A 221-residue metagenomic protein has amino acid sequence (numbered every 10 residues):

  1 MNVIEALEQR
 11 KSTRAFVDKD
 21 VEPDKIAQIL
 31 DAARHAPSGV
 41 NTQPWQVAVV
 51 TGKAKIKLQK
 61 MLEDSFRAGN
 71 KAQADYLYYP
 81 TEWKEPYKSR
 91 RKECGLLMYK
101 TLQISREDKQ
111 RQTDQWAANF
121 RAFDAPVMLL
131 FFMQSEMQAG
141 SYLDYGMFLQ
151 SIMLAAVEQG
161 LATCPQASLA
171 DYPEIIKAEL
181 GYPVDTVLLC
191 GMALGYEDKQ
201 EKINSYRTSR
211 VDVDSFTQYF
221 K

Functional and structural regions predicted by a protein language model:
M1-K221: Acidic, surface-exposed loops and disordered segments
